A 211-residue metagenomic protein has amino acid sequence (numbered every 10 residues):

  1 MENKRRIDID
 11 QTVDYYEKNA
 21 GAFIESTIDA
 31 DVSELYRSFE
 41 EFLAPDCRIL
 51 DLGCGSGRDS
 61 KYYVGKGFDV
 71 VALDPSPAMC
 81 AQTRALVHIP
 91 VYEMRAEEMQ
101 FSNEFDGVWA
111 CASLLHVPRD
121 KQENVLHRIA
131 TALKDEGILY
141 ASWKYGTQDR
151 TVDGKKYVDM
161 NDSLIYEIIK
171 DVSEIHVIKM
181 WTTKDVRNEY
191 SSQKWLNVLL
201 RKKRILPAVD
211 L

Functional and structural regions predicted by a protein language model:
M1-Q100, V117-N124, R128, I138-L211: Class I (Rossmann-like) S-adenosyl-L-methionine-dependent methyltransferase catalytic domain, capturing the SAM-binding
N103: Active-site charged/polar residues at nucleotide-handling catalytic sites that mediate phosphoryl, nucleotidyl
D106: Conserved acidic residues
W109-A110: A conserved beta-strand element that flanks and buttresses the S-adenosyl-L-methionine
S113: Hydrophobic adenine-recognition pocket in adenosine-nucleotide-binding enzymes
